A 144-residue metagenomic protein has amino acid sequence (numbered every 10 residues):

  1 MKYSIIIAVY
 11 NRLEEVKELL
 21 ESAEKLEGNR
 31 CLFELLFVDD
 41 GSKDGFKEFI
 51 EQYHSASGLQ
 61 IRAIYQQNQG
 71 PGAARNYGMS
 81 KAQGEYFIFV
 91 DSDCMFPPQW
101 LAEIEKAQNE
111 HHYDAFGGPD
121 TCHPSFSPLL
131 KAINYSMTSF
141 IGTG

Functional and structural regions predicted by a protein language model:
K2-S4, E34: Cell-envelope/extracellular polymer assembly enzymes that use nucleotide-activated donors
R12-E15, S42, P71: Donor nucleotide-sugar binding loop of glycosyltransferases
E15-K17, D44-Q52, Q99: Acidic helix N-cap motif at the loop->helix transition within catalytic regions of sugar-transfer enzymes
E21-L32: Short, acidic, metal-binding catalytic loop of nucleotide-sugar glycosyltransferases
S22, D39-E48, N68-Q69, D91-P97: A conserved acidic beta->alpha catalytic loop
Q66-A82, E103: Glycine-rich, basic loop-to-helix element that forms the pyrophosphate-binding segment of sugar-nucleotide handling
F87: Short aromatic/hydrophobic "clamp" motif used to bind/position activated sugar donors
P98-K131: Conserved donor NDP-sugar-binding/catalytic core segment of glycosyltransferases
